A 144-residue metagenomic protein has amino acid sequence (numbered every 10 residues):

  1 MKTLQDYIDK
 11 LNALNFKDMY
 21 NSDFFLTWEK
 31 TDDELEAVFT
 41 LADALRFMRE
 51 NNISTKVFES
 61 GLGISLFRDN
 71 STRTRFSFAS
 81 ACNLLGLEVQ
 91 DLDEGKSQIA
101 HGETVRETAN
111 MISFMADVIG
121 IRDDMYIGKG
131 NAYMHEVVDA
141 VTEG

Functional and structural regions predicted by a protein language model:
M1-F76, S80: Positively charged, low-complexity intrinsically disordered leader regions
K56-G144: Phosphate/diphosphate ligand-binding glycine-rich loop within oxidoreductases
